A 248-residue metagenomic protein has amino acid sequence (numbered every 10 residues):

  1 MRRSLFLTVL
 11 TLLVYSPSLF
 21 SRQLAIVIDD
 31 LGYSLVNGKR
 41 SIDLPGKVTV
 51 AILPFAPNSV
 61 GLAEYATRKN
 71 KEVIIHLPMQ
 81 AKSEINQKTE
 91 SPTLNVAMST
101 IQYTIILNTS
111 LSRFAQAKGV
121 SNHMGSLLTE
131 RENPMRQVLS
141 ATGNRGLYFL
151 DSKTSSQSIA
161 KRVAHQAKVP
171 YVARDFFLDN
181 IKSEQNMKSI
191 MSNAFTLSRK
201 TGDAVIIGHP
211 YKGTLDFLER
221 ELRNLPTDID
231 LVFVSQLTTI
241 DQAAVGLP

Functional and structural regions predicted by a protein language model:
M1-F6: Bacterial N-terminal signal peptides that target proteins for export
Y15-S16: N-terminal signal peptide c-region/cleavage motif recognized by signal peptidases
F20-R22, M191, F195, T238: Terminal interaction modules at protein C-ends
S21-Q87: Active-site beta->alpha N-cap acidic-glycine motif
L24-I28, V48-V50, V73-L77, V120-N122 (+4 more regions): Hydrophobic faces of well-ordered beta-strands that scaffold small-molecule active sites in alpha/beta enzyme cores
A66-Q116: Substrate-binding cleft of extracellular glycoside hydrolase catalytic domains
A97, I101-S192, H209-P226: Catalytic domains of cell-wall/extracellular-matrix polysaccharide-remodeling enzymes, centered on de-N-acetylation
S198-D241: C-terminal alpha-helical cap/extension of soluble enzyme domains
